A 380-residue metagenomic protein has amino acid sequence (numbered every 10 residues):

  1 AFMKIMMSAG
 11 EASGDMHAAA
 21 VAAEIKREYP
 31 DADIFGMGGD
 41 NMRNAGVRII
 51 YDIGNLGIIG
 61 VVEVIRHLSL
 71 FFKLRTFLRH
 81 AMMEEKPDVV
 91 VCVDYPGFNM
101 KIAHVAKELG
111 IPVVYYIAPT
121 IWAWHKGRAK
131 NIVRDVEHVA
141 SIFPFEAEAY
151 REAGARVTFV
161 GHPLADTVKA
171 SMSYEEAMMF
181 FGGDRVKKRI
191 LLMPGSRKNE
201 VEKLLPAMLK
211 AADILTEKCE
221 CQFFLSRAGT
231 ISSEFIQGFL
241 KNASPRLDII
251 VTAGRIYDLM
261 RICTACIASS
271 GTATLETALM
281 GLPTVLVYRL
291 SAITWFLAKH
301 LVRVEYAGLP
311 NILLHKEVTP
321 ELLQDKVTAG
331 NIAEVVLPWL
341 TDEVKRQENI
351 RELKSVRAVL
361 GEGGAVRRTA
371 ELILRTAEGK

Functional and structural regions predicted by a protein language model:
F2-K380: Nucleotide-activated sugar donor-binding and catalytic core shared by glycosyltransferases and related lipid-linked
